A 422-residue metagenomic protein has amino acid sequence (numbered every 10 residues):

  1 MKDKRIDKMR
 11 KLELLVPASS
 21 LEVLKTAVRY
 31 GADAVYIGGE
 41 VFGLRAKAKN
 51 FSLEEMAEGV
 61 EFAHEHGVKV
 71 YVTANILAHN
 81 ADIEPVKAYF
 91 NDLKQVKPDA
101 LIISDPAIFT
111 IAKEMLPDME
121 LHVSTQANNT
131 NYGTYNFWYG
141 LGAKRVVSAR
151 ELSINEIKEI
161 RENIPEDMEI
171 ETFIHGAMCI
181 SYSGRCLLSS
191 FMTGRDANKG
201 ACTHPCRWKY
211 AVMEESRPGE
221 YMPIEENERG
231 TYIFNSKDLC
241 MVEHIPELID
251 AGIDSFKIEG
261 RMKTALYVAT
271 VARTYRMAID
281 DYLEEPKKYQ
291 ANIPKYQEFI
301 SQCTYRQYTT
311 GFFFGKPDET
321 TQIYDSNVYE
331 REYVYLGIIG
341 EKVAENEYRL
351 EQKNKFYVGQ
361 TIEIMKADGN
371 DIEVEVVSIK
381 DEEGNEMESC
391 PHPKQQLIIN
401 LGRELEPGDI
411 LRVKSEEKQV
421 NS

Functional and structural regions predicted by a protein language model:
K2-Y30, A34-V41, G59-V60, H66-I76 (+6 more regions): Surface-exposed amphipathic alpha-helical tracts and adjacent flexible/coil segments at the periphery of soluble enzymes
R45-H64: Glycine-rich, positively charged N-terminal anion/phosphate-binding segment
A48-L53, A81-Y89: Glycine-rich loop at the start of a catalytic domain that most often binds anionic cofactors/ligands
V72-T73, I103, V123-T125: Short beta-strand elements of ligand-binding domains
E84, D118-T130: Gly/Gly-Pro- and Ser/Thr-rich, intrinsically disordered tail segments characteristic of DNA damage-repair and tolerance
A107-I108: Alpha-helix capping/helix-boundary segments
